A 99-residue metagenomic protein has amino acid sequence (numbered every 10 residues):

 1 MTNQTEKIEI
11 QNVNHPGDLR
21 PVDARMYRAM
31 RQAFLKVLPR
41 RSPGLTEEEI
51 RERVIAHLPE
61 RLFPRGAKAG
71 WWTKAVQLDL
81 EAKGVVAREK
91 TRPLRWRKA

Functional and structural regions predicted by a protein language model:
M1-K36: Long, low-complexity, charged/polar intrinsically disordered regions in eukaryotic proteins
A24-Y27, P43-E48, G66-G70: Alpha-helix N-cap/helix-initiation sites
P39-P43, H57: Short helix-capping/hinge SLiMs at alpha-helix to coil transitions
T46-I55, L80: A short acidic, leucine-rich amphipathic alpha-helix
I55-T73: Short, positively charged loop/turn segments that connect secondary-structure elements
E81-T91: A short, conserved structural fragment
T91-A99: Short, cationic-aromatic polyanion-contact patches
